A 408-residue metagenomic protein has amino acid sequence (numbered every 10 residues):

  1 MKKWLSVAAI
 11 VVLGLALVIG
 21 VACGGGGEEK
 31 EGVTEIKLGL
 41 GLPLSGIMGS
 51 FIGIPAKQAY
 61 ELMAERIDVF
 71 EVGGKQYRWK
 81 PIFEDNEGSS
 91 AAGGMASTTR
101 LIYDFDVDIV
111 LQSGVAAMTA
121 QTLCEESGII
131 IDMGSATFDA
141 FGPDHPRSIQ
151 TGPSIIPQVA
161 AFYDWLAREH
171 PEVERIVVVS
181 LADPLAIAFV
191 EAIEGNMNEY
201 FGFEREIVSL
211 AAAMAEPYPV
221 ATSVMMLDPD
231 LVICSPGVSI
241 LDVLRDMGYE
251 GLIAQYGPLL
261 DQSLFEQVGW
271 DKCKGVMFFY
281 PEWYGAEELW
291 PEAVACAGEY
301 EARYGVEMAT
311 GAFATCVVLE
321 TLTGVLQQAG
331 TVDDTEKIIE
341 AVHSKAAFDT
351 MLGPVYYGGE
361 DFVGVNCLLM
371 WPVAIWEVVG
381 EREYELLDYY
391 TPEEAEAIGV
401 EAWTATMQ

Functional and structural regions predicted by a protein language model:
M1-K37, V72-G73, E126, T404-Q408: Short, low-complexity disordered leader/linker segments with a strong preference for bacterial N-terminal type II
G27-V33, S50-A56, F70-P143, S209-Y218 (+2 more regions): Beta-alpha junction/loop-to-helix N-cap segments that form part of ligand/metal-binding clefts
V33-E61, E84-A91, G114-V115, S180-A188 (+2 more regions): Extracytoplasmic "Venus flytrap"
F51-G73, E191-N198: Short, polar/charged alpha-helical segment
D68-Y77, Y284-E287, V355-G364, V379-E381: Short, solvent-exposed loop/beta-turn-alpha elements that line the ligand-binding surface or hinge of extracytoplasmic
D106-S209, E250-F278, Y284: Extracytoplasmic ligand/sensor domains, especially the bilobed periplasmic-binding protein
L244-C316, Q328, L387, P392-E396 (+1 more regions): Extracellular/periplasmic periplasmic-binding protein-like sensory domains
A302-A309, T323-L386: Segments of small-molecule ligand-sensing domains
